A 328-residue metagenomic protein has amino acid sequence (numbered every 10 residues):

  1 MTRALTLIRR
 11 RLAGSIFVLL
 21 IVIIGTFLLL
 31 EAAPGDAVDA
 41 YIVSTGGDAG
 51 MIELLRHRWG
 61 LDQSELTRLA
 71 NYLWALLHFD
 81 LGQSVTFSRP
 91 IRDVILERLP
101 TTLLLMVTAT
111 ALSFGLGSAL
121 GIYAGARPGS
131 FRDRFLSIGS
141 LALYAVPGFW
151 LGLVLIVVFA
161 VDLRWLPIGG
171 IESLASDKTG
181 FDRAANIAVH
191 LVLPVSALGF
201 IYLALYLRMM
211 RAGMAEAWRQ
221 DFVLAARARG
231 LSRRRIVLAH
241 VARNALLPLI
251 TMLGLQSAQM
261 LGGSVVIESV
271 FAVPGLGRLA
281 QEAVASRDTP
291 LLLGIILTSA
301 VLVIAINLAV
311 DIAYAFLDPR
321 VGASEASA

Functional and structural regions predicted by a protein language model:
T2-I8, L19, I95-R132, G148 (+1 more regions): Alpha-helical transmembrane segments of integral membrane proteins, especially multi-pass inner/plasma-membrane
R9-S15: N-terminal signal-anchor/signal peptide hydrophobic helix marking the start of the first transmembrane segment
L19-T67, L163-A184: Hydrophobic alpha-helical transmembrane segments of membrane transport/permease proteins and related membrane-embedded
G25-A32, Q63, Y72-W74, I138-G169 (+1 more regions): Membrane-water interface segments at the C-terminal ends of transmembrane alpha-helices in multi-pass inner-membrane
L29-A33, Y41, T45-G46, L76-L77 (+9 more regions): Hydrophobic aliphatic residues
I42-G46, G60, S64, G82 (+7 more regions): Residues in soluble alpha-helical coiled-coils and helical-bundle/repeat scaffolds
L54-D93, L166: Short membrane-interfacial helix/loop motifs at transmembrane-helix boundaries
